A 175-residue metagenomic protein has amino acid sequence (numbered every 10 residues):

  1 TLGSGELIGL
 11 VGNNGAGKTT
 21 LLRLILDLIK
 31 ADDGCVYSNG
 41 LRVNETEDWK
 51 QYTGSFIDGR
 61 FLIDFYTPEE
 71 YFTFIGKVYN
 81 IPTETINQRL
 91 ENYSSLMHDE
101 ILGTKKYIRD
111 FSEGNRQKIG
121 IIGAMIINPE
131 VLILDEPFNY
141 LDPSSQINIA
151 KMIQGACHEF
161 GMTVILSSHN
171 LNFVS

Functional and structural regions predicted by a protein language model:
V11-N13: The feature captures the beta-strand-to-loop junction immediately N-terminal to the Walker
L26: Helix-to-loop junction immediately C-terminal to a conserved catalytic motif
G34-W49: Conserved ABC transporter NBD signature motif
Y107-F111: Conserved ABC ATPase signature
I121: Hydrophobic anchor residue at the start of the ABC signature
I126-E130: A short, proline-enriched helix->beta-strand linker immediately N-terminal to the Walker B motif in ABC-type P-loop
L132-E136: Catalytic Walker B motif of ABC-type/P-loop ATPase nucleotide-binding domains
S167-H169: H-loop/switch region of ABC-family ATPase nucleotide-binding domains
